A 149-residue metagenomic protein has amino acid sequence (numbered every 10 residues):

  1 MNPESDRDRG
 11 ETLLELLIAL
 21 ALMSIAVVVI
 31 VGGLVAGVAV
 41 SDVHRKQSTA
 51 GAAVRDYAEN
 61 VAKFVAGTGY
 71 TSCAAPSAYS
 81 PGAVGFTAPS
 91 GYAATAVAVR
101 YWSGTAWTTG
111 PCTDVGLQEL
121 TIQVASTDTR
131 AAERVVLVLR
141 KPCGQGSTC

Functional and structural regions predicted by a protein language model:
M1-E11: N-terminal leader/signal peptides at the extreme start of proteins
D6, A39, V43, P111-T113: Alpha-helix initiation/capping motif
R9-L13, Y92-A93: N-terminal segment of the canonical double-stranded RNA-binding domain
E11-R55: Aliphatic-rich helix starts adjacent to a transmembrane/signal segment
R45-C149: Low-complexity, Gly/Pro-rich coil/beta segments used as flexible assembly/activation regions
